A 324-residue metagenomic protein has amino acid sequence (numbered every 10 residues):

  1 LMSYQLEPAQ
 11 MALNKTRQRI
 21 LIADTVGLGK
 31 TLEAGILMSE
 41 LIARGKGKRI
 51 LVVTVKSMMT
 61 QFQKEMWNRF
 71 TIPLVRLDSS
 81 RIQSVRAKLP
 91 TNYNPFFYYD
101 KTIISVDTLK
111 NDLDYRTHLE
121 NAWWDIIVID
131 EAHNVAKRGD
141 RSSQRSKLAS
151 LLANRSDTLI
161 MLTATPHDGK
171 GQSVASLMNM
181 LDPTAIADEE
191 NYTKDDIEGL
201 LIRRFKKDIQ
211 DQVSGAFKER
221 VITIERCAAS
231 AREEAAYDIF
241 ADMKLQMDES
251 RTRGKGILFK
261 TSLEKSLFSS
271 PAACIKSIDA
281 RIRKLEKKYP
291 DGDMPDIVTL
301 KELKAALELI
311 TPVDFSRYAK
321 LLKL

Functional and structural regions predicted by a protein language model:
L1-K15, R19-I20, K301-A319: Pre-Walker A segment
L1-Q10, R17, K30-E33, S39-N154 (+2 more regions): SF2 helicase/translocase NTPase motor core, specifically the RecA-like lobe 1 inter-motif segment between Walker
L21, G45-G47, R253: Short helix-terminating capping/connector loops at secondary-structure junctions
A23, V53, T163: Residues at the beta-strand->loop junction immediately N-terminal to the Walker
V26-G27: Walker A/P-loop nucleotide-binding motif
M38, I42, F217-A228, A273-L324: Conserved Helicase C-terminal RecA-like lobe
T91-N92, F97-Y98, I103-W124, A136-H167 (+1 more regions): Inter-lobe coupling linker of SF2 helicases/translocases
